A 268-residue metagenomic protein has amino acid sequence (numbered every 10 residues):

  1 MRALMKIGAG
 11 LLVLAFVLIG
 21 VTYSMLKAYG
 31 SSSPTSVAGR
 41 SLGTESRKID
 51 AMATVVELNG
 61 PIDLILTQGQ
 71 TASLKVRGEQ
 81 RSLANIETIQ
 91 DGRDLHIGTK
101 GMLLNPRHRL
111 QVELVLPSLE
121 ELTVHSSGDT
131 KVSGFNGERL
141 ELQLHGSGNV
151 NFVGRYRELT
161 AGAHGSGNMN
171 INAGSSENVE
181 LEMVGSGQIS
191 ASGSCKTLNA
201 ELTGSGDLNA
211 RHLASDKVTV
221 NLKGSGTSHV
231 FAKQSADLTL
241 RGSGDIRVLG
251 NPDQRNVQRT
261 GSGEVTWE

Functional and structural regions predicted by a protein language model:
M1-E268: Intrinsically disordered, low-complexity terminal regions
